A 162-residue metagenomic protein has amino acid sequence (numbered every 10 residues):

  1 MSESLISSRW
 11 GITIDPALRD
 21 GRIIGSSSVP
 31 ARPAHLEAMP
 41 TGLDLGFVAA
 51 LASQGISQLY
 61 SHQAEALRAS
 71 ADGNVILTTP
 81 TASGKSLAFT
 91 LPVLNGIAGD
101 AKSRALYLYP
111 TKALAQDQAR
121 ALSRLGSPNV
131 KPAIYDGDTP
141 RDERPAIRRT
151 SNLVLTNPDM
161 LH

Functional and structural regions predicted by a protein language model:
M1-M39: Intrinsically disordered, low-complexity accessory regions that flank the conserved helicase/ATPase core of eukaryotic
A17, T41-H162: Conserved P-loop/Walker A NTP-binding site and adjacent catalytic elements of P-loop NTPases
